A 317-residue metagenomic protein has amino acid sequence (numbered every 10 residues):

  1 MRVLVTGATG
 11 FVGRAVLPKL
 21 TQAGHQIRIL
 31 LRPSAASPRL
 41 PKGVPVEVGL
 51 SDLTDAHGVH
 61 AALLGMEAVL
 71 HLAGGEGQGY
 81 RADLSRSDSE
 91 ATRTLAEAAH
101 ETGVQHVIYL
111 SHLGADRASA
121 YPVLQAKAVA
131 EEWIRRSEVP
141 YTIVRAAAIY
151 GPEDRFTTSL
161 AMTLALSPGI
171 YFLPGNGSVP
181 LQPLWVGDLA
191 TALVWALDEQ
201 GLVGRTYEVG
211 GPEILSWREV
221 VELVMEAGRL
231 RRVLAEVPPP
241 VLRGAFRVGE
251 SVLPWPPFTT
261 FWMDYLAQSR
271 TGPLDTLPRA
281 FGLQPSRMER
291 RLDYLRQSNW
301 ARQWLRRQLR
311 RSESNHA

Functional and structural regions predicted by a protein language model:
M1-H25: N-terminal Rossmann NAD(P)H-binding glycine-rich loop of SDR-like oxidoreductase domains
R2, W195-F258, G272-A317: Mid/C-terminal beta-alpha module of Rossmann-like enzyme folds, strongest in SDR-family dehydrogenases/epimerases
T6, L30, L72-A73, V107-L113 (+1 more regions): SDR active-site strand-loop-helix element
A8, A23, R117-G228: Oxidoreductase cofactor-interface core, primarily capturing Rossmann-like NAD(P)-dependent enzymes
F11-R14, S89, A128: Residues forming the Rossmann-fold NAD(P)(H) cofactor-binding site
H25-P33: Conserved glycine-rich Rossmann-like NAD(P)H-binding loop of the short-chain dehydrogenase/reductase
A35-R39, V44-T94, A98-E101, L113-R117: NAD(P)H-binding glycine-rich loop region in Rossmannoid oxidoreductase-like domains and their noncatalytic homologs
D55, E90-T94, H106, A130 (+1 more regions): Conserved cofactor-binding/catalytic machinery of classical short-chain dehydrogenase/reductase
